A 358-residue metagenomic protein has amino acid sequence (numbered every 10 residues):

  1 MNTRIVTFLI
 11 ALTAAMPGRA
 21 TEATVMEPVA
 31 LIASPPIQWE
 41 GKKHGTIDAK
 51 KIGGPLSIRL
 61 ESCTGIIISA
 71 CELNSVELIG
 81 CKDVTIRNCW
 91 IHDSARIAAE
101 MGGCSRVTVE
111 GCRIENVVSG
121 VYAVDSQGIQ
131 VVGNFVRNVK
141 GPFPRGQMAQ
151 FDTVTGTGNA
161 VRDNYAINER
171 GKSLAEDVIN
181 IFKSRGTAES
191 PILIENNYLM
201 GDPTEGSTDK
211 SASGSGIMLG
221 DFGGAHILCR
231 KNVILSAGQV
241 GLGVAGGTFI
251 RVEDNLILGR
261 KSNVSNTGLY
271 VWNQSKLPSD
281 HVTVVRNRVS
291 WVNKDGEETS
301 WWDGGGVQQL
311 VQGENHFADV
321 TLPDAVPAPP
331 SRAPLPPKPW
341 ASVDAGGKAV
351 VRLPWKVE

Functional and structural regions predicted by a protein language model:
M1-V6: Bacterial N-terminal signal peptides that target proteins for export
T7-A15: Bacterial N-terminal signal peptides
T21-P35, T267-E358: Acidic, glycine- and Ser/Thr-rich low-complexity intrinsically disordered tracts in extracellular/secreted proteins
E22-C63, E77: N-terminal domain-start segments of secreted/luminal proteins
V29-P36, G53-S57, E72-S75, D93-M101 (+7 more regions): Extracellular beta-strand/beta-solenoid scaffold signature
H44-G53, T64-S75, K82-D93, S105-V118 (+8 more regions): Right-handed parallel beta-helix
G243: Acidic, carboxylate-rich catalytic segments that either coordinate divalent cations
